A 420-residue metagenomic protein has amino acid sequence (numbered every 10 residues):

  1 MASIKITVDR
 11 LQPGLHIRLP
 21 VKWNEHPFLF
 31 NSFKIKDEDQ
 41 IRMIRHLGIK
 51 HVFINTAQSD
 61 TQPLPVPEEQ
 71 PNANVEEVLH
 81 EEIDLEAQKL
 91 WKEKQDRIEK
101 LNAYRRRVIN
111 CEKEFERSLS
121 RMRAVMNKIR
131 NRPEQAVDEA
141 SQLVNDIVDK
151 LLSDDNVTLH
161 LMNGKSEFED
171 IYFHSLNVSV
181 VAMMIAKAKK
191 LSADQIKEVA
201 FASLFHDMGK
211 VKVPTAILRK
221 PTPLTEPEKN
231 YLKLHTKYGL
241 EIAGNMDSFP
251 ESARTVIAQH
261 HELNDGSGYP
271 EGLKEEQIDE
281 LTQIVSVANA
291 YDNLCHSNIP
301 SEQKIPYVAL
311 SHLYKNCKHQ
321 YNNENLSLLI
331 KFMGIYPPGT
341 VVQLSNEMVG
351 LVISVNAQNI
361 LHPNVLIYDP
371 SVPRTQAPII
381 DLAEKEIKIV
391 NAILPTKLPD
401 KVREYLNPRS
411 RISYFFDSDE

Functional and structural regions predicted by a protein language model:
M1-Q135, V390-E420: Membrane-cytosol interface segments
R105-E420: Histidine- and acidic-residue-rich, metal-dependent catalytic cores
